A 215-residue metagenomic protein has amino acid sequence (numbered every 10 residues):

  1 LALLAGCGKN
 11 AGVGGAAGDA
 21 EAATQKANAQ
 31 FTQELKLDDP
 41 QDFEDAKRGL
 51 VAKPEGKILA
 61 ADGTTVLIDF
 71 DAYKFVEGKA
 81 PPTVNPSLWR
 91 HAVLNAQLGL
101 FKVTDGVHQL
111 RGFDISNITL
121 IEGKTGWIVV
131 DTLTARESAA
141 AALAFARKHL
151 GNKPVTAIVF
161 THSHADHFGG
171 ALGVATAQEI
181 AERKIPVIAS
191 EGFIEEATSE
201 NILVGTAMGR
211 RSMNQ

Functional and structural regions predicted by a protein language model:
L3-G6: C-terminal motif of bacterial Sec signal peptides marking the signal peptidase cleavage site
A11-Q97: N-terminal pre-domain segments of enzymes
K74, W89, S116, R136 (+1 more regions): Residue-level detector of flexible, active-site-proximal loop/helix-junction positions within diverse enzyme catalytic
E77-G78, T83-S87, L94-L98, K102-D105 (+3 more regions): Short linear motifs at secondary-structure transitions and domain/linker junctions
A92-K153: Conserved beta-strand hairpin/beta-sheet module of binuclear metal-dependent hydrolase folds, prominently
T125-G126, R136-I188: Active-site metal-binding motif and surrounding structural segment of the metallo-beta-lactamase
A177-Q215: Flexible, acidic/histidine-containing loops and adjacent segments that form or flank the divalent-metal
